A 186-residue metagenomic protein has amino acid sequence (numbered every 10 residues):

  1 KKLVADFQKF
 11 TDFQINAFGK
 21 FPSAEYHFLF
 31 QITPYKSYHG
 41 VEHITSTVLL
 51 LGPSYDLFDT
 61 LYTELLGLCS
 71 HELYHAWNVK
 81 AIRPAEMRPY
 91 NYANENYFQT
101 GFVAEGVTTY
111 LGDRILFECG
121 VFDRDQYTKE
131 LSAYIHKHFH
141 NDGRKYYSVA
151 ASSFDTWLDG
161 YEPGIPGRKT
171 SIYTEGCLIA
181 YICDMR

Functional and structural regions predicted by a protein language model:
K1-T100: Juxtacatalytic substrate-recognition/specificity segment
A5, S171-T174, L178: A generic "alpha-helical surface" signal
I82-N91, E95-T174: Acidic/His/Gly-enriched intrinsically disordered linker/tail segments that often contain short helix/coil "MoRF-like"
G176-R186: Alpha-helical scaffold elements that line and support the substrate/ligand-binding pocket of soluble hydrolases
